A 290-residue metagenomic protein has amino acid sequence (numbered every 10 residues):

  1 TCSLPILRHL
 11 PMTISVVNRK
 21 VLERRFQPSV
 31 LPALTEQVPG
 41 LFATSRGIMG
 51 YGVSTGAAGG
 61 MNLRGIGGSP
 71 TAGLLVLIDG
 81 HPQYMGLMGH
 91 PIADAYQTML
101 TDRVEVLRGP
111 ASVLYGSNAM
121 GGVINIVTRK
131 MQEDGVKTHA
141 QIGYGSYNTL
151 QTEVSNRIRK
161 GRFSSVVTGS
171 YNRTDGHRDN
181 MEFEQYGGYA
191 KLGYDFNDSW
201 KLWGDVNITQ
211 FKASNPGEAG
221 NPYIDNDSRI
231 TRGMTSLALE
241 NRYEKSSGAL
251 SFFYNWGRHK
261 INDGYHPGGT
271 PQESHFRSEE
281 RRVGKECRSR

Functional and structural regions predicted by a protein language model:
T1-L4, G284-C287: Short, small-residue-biased leader/transition segments that mark boundaries at the very start of proteins
S3-R25, T55-A57, L74, Y189: N-terminal periplasmic "start-of-domain" segments of outer-membrane beta-barrel proteins
L22, L34-T35, V104-V106, I124-I126: Non-catalytic regulatory/gating segments with a bias toward low-complexity or hydrophobic composition
Q27, E133, K160-F163, N197-S199 (+3 more regions): Outer-membrane beta-barrel channels and translocator barrels
P32-H81: Extracytoplasmic beta-strand/coil segments of soluble accessory domains associated with Gram-negative outer-membrane
L74, A111, V123, V127-I158 (+2 more regions): Short strand-turn segments of transmembrane beta-barrel domains in outer membranes, especially the first one or two
H81-R108: Short acidic/polar hinge/loop motifs at secondary-structure boundaries that mediate gating or recognition
T174-M181, Q185, S199-S278: Flexible loop and strand-edge segments within Gram-negative outer membrane beta-barrel domains
